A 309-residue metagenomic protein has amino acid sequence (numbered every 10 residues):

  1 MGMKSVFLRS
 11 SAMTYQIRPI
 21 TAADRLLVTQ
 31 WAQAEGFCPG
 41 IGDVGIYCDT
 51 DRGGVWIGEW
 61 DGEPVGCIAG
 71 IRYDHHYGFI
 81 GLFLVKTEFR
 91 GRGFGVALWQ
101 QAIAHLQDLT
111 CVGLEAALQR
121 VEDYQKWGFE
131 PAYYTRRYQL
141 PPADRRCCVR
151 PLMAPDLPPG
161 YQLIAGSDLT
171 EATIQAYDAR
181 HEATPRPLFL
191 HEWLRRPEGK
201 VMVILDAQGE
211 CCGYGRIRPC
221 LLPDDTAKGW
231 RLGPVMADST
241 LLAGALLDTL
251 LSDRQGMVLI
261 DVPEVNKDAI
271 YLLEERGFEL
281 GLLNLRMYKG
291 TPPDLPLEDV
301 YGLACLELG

Functional and structural regions predicted by a protein language model:
Q30-G42, Y177-P187: Helix-loop element at the rim of GNAT/NAT acetyltransferase active sites that forms part of the acceptor-substrate
G40, V44-G66, Y77-F79, C111 (+2 more regions): A short helix-loop-beta-strand connector motif used in the catalytic cores of GNAT acetyltransferases and, in some
I57, E63-R72, G78-L84, V203 (+2 more regions): Conserved beta-strand in the GNAT
V85, G91-A104, S239-S252, Y271: Conserved acetyl-CoA-binding loop-helix of GNAT-fold acetyltransferases
W99-I103, L109-E115, Y134-Q139: Glycine/small-residue-rich loop that forms an oxyanion/phosphate-binding "nest" at active or ligand-binding sites
A116, W127-C148, P234-M236, M257-G309: Active-site/acyl-donor-binding loops of N-acyltransferases
F129-K228: Amide-forming acyltransferase catalytic core, primarily the GNAT-like/NAT-type and related acyltransferase folds
G209-I217, L222-V262: Flexible loop/N-cap segments at domain edges
